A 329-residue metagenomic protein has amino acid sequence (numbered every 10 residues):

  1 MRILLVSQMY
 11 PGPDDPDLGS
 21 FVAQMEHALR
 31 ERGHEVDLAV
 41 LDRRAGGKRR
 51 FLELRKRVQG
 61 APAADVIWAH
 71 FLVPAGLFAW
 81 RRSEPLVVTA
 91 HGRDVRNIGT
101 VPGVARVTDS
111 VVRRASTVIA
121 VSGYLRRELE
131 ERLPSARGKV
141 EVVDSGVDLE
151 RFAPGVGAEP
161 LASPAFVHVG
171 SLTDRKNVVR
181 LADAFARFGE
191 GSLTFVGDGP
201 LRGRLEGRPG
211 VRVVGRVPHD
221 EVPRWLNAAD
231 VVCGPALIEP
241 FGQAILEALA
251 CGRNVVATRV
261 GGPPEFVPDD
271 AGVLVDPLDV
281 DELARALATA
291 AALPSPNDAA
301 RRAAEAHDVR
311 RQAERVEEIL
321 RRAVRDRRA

Functional and structural regions predicted by a protein language model:
D17, P294-R321: A charged, aromatic-enriched C-terminal amphipathic alpha-helix characteristic of glycosyltransferases across folds
V112, R216-V217, R224-A229: Short alpha-helical donor nucleotide-sugar binding micro-motif in glycosyltransferases
Y124, G146: Carbohydrate-associated surface elements
A158-T194: Conserved donor-binding/catalytic core segment of Leloir-type glycosyltransferases
G203-D220: Nucleotide-activated donor-binding/catalytic signature segment of Leloir-type glycosyltransferases, i.e., the conserved
L237: Aromatic "clamp/platform" in nucleotide-sugar-dependent glycosyltransferases that forms part of the donor/acceptor
N254-A257: Short hydrophobic beta-strand element within catalytic cores of glycosyltransferases and related nucleotide-activated
D269, V273-V280, T289-P294: Conserved acidic donor-binding segment of nucleotide-sugar-dependent glycosyltransferases
